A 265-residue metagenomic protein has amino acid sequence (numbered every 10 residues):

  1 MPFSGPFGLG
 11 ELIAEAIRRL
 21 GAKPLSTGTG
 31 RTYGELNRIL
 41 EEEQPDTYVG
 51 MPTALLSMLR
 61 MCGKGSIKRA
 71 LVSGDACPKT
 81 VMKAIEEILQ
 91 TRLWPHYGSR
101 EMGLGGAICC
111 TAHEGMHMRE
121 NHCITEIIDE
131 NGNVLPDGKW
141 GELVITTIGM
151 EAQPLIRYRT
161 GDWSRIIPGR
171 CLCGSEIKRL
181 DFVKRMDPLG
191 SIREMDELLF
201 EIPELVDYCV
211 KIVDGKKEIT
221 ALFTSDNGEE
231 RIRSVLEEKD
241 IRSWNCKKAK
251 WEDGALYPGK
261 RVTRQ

Functional and structural regions predicted by a protein language model:
M1-A22, T27: Conserved AMP-binding loop of ANL adenylate-forming enzymes
K23-Q265: Active-site glycine/GP-rich loop and adjacent strand/helix microenvironment that borders small-molecule binding pockets
